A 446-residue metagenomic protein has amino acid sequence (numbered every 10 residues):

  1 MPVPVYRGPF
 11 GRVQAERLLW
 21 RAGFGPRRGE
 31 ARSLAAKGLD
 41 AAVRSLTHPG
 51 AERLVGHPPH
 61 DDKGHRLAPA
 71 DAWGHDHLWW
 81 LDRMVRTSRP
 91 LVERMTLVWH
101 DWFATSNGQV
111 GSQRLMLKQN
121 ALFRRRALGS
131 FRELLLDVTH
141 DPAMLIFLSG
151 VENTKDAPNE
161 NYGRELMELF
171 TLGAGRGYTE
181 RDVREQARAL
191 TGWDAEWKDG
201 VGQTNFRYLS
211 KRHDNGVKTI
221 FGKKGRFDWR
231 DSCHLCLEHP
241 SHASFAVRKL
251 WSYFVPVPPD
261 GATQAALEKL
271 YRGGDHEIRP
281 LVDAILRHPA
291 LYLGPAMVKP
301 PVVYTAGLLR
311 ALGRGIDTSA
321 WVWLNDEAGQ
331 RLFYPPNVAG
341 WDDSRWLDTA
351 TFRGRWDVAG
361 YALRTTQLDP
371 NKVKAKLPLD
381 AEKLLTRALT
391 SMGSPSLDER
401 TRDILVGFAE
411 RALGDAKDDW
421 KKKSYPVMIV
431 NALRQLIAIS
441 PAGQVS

Functional and structural regions predicted by a protein language model:
M1-R53, H140-M144, E152-N153, E165-E168 (+3 more regions): Cell-wall polysaccharide-cleaving catalytic domain and substrate-binding groove, primarily in peptidoglycan/chitin
P2-R12, E16-R28, H239, A243-G274 (+1 more regions): Flexible, low-complexity segments enriched for small/polar residues
R12-R21, L54-G56, A68-A70, A157-N161 (+1 more regions): Short, compositionally biased low-complexity segments
A22, P26-R126: N-terminal accessory alpha/beta regions
S45, P59-D62, W73-W80, S112-N325 (+1 more regions): Active-site substrate-binding loop specific to GH73 endo-beta-N-acetylglucosaminidase modules in bacterial autolysins
K63-R66, R86, A104, G150-T154 (+4 more regions): A ubiquitous short alpha-helical element
